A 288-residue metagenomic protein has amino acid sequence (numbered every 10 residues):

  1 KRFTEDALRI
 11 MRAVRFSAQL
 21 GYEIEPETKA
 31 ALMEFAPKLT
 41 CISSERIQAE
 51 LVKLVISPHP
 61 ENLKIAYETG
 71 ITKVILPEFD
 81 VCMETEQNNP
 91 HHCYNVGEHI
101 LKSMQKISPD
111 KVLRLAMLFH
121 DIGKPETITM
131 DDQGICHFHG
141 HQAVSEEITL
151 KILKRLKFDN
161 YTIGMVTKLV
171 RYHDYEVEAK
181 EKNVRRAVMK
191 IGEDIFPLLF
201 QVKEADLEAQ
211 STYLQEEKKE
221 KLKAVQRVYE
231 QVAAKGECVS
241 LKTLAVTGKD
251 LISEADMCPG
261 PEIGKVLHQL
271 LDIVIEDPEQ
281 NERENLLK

Functional and structural regions predicted by a protein language model:
K1-L118, I122-G140, V144-K157, P261-V266 (+2 more regions): Glycine- and charge-enriched loop/helix tracts that form the active or gating conduit in phosphate/cation-handling
K1-R2, M33-A36, Q133-H137, V188-K190 (+2 more regions): A ubiquitous short alpha-helical element
E5-L8, R46, E98, Y161 (+5 more regions): Charged, alpha-helix-enriched surfaces in structured cytosolic catalytic cores of large nucleotide-utilizing machines
R15, K151-R155, Q210-K288: Charged substrate- and nucleic-acid-binding regions of tRNA-handling and nucleotidyl-transfer enzymes, centered on
L51-I56, P90-H91, A187-D194, A209-Q210 (+2 more regions): Short alpha-helical linear motifs
G97-L101, R185, V225, K235: Short, motif-level signal for alpha-helix interfacial/capping segments enriched in acidic residues and aromatics/proline
S103-K218: Divalent metal-dependent catalytic cores for phosphoryl transfer on phosphate-bearing substrates
